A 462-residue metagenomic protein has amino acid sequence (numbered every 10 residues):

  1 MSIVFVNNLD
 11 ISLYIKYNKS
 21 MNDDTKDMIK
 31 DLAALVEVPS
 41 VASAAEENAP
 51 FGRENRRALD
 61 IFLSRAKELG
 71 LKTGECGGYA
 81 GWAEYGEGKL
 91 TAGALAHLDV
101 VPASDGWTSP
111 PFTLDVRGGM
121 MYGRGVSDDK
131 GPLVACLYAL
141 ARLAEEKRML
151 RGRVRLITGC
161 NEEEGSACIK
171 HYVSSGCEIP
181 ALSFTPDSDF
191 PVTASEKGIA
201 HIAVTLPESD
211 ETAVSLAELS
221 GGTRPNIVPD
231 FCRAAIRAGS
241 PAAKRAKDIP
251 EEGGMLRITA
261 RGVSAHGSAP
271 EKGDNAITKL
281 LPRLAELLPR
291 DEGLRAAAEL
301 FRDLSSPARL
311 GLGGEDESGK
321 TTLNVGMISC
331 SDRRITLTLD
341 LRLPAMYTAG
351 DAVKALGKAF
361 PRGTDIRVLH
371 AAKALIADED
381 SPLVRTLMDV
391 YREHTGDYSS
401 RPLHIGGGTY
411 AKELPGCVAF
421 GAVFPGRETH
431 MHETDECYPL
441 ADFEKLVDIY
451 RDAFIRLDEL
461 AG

Functional and structural regions predicted by a protein language model:
I3-Y17: Short, positively charged and aromatic/hydrophobic N-terminal segments
Y14-R124, E145-L150: Acidic/His- and Gly-rich active-site-bordering loop/insert found across diverse amide/peptide-bond hydrolases
F62, L133-L143, Y172, I236 (+3 more regions): Buried hydrophobic packing segments
G74, E271-D332, R342-Y347, D351 (+1 more regions): An extended, acidic, His-containing surface patch that forms the Zn2+-binding/catalytic region of metallohydrolases
T91-T158, E164, E178, E433-E436 (+1 more regions): Active-site metal-coordination/substrate-binding segment of hydrolases, especially metallo-dependent peptidases
L98-V100, V154-G165, P186-P191, T223 (+1 more regions): Acidic, glycine-rich active-site loops and adjacent beta-strand->loop/helix elements that engage anionic groups
V101-R117, T205-L206, P250-G262, P361 (+1 more regions): Acidic-glycine-rich active-site phosphate/pyrophosphate-binding loop
E163, K170-M346: Midchain, well-structured core segments that form catalytic/ion-binding scaffolds
